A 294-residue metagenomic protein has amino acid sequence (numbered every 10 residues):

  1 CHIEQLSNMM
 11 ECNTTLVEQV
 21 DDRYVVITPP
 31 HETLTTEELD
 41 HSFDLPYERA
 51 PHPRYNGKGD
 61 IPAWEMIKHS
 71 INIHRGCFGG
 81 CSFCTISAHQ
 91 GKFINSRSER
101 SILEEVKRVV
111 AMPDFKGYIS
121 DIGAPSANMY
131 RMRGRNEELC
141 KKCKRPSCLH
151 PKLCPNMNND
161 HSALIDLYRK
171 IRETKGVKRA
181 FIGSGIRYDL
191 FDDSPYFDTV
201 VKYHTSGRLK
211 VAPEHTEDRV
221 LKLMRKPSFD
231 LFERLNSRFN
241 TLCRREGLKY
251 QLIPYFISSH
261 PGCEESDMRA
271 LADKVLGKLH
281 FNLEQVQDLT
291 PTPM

Functional and structural regions predicted by a protein language model:
C1-I67: Flexible, acidic/Gly-rich N-terminal and inter-domain linker regions that tether and position cofactor-handling modules
Y24-V25, P53-N56, M66-N72, S82-F93 (+3 more regions): Glycine- and acidic
S42, C77, C81, I102 (+2 more regions): Conserved, mostly hydrophobic/aromatic
N56-G57, N72, L209, H215 (+1 more regions): Flexible, glycine-rich loop/tail regions that form catalytic "lids" or insertion modules at the edges of active sites
K58-T85, V110, Y118, T290: N-terminal pre-triad scaffold of radical SAM enzymes
S70-S82, F93-S96, S101, E105 (+3 more regions): Cysteine-centered iron-sulfur cluster-binding motifs in ferredoxin-type domains/subunits of redox enzymes
A88-D121, P261-K278: Repeat-solenoid scaffold signature
R108-I253, I257-P261: Conserved SAM/AdoMet-binding glycine-rich loop
